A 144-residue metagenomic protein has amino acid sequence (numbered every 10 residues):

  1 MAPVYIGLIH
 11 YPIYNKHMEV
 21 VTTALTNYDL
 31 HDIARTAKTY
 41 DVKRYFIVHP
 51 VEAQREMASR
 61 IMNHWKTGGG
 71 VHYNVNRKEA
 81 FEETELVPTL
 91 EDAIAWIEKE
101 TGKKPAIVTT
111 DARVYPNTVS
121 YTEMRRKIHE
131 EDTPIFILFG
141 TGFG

Functional and structural regions predicted by a protein language model:
A2-A112: RNA substrate-binding interface of SAM-dependent RNA methyltransferases
V108-G144: Long, charge-patterned amphipathic alpha-helical coiled-coil/hairpin "stalk" segments used as oligomerization
